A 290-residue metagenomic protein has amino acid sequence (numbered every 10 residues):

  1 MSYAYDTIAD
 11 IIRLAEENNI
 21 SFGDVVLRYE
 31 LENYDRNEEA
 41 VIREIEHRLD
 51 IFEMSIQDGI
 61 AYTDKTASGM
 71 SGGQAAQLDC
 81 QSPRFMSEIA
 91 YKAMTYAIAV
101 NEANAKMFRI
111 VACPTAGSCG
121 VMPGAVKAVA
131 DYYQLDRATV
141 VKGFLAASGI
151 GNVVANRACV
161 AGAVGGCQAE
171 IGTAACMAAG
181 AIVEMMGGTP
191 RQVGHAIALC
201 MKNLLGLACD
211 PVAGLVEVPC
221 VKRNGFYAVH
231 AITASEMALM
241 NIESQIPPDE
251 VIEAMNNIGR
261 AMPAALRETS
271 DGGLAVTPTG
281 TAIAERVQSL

Functional and structural regions predicted by a protein language model:
M1-F108, Y132, N241, P248-L290: Generic N-terminal targeting/processing segments that precede catalytic cores or assembly contacts
R84, C113-A116, A138, G162-E170 (+2 more regions): Alpha-helix capping and helix-loop boundary segments enriched in small/acidic/polar residues
F85, A112-C119, D131, L135-D136 (+1 more regions): Glycine- and small hydrophobic-enriched segments that form the cores of compact globular domains
S87-N104, T139-A158, N203-P211, I246 (+2 more regions): Acidic-glycine-rich active-site phosphate/pyrophosphate-binding loop
M107-A125, A169-A174: Conserved phosphate/anionic-ligand binding catalytic regions in large, soluble enzymes, centered on
P123-Q134, A179-G187: Alpha-helical support elements that line or immediately flank enzyme active sites and cofactor-binding pockets
L145-A181, N203-H230: A structural-propensity feature for long, helix-poor, extended segments
E184-L290: Functionally critical mobile loop/hinge segments
